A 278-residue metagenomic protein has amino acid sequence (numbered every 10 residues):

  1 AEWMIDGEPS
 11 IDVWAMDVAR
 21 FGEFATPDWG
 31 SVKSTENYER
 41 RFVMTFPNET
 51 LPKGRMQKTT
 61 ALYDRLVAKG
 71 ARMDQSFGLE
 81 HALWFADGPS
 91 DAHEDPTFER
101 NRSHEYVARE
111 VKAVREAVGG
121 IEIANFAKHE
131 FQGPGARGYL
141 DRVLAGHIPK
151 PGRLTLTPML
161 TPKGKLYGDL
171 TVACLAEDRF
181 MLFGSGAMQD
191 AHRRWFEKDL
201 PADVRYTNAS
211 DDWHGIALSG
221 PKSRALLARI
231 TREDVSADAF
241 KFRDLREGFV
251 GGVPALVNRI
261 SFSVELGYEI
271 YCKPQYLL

Functional and structural regions predicted by a protein language model:
E2-L278: Glycine/proline-enriched, intrinsically flexible loops and inter-domain linkers
